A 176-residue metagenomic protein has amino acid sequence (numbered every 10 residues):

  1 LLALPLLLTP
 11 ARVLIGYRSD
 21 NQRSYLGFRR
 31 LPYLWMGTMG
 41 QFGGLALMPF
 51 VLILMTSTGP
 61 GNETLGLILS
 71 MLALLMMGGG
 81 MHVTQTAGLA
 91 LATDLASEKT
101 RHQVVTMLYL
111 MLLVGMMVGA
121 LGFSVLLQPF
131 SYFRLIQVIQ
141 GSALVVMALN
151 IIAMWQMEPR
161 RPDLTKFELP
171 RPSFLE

Functional and structural regions predicted by a protein language model:
L2-A3, L31, W35, H102-M107: Conserved glycine-rich helix-kink/hinge and helix-boundary motifs of the Major Facilitator Superfamily
L2-R23, W35-T38, F42-L45, V114: Central cavity-lining transmembrane alpha-helices of secondary-active solute carriers, predominantly the Major
A11-Q22, I53-L54, T84-T93, P170-P172: Hydrophobic alpha-helical transmembrane segments
L14-Y17, N21-L26, L121, V125 (+1 more regions): Membrane-interface helix caps of multi-pass small-molecule transporters
R23-S24, R29-R30, S97, S131-Y132: A helix-boundary/kink motif common to multi-pass secondary transporters, especially Major Facilitator Superfamily
R30, L34-G37, G43-G44, A73 (+3 more regions): Residue-level signature of the transmembrane alpha-helical cores of Major Facilitator Superfamily-type secondary
L34-T64: C-terminal ends and interior cores of transmembrane alpha-helices in multi-pass membrane transporters/permeases
T58, E63-L75, V83-T84, G88-L89 (+1 more regions): Intracellular loop-helix junctions on the cytosolic face of multi-pass helical membrane proteins
